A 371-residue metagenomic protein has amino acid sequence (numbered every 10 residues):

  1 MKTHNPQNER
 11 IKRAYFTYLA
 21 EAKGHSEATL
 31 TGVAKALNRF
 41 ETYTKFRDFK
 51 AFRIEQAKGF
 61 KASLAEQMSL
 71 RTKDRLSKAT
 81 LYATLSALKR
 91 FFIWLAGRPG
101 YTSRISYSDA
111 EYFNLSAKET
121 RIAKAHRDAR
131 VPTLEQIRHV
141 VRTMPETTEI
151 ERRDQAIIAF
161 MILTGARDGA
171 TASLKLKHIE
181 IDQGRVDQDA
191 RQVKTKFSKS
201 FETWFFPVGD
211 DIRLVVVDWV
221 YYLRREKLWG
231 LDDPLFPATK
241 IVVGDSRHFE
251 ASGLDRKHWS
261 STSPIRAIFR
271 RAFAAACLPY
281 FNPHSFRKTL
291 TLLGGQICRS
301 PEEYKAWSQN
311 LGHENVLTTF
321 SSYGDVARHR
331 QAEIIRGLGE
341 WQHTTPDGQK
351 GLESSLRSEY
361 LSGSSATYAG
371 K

Functional and structural regions predicted by a protein language model:
K2-T3, R336-K371: C-terminal secondary-structure termini that scaffold catalytic or DNA-interacting sites
R13-A28, A34-H126, T143-T147, R224: N-terminal core-binding DNA-recognition domain of tyrosine recombinases/integrases
R98-Y101, M161-V186: Short, charged phosphate-coordinating catalytic segments
L134-D168: Basic, Lys/Arg- and aromatic-enriched nucleic-acid-binding interface segment
S173-V215, Y221-K227, L231-D233, K240: Conserved tyrosine-mediated DNA breakage-rejoining catalytic core shared by Y-recombinases
G209-L278: Active-site/catalytic core of tyrosine-dependent DNA strand-transfer enzymes
L254-Q309, H313-V316: Short, basic (Lys/Arg/His-rich) helix/loop patches that form interaction surfaces in the mid-to-C-terminal regions
L311-G337, H343: Catalytic-site neighborhood detector that most strongly recognizes the C-terminal catalytic loop/helix of tyrosine
